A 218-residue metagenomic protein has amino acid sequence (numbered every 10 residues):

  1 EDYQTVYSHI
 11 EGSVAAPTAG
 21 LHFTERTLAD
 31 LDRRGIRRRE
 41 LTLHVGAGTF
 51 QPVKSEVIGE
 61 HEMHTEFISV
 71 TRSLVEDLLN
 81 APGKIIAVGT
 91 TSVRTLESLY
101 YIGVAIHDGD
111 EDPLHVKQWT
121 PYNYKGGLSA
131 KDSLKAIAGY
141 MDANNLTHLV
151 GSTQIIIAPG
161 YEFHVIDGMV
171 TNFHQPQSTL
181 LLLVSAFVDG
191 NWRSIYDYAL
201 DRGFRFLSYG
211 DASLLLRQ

Functional and structural regions predicted by a protein language model:
E1-Q218: Surface-exposed, charge/polar-rich loops and edge strands
